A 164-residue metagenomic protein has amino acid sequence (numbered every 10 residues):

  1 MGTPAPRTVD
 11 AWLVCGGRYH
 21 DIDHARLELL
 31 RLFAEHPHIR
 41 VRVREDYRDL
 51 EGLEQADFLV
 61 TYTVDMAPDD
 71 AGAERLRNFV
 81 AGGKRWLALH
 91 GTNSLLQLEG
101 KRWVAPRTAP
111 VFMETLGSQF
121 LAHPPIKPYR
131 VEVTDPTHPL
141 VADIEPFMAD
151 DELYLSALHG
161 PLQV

Functional and structural regions predicted by a protein language model:
G2, D10-L96: Helical hinge/lid and interdomain linker segments adjacent to catalytic or ligand-binding clefts that mediate domain
G2-P4, A34, R40-R42, E54-Q55 (+1 more regions): Catalytic beta-strand/loop cores that center a nucleophilic Ser/Cys/Thr and support acyl-enzyme chemistry
R7: Extracellular ligand-binding interfaces
E35, E99-W103, Q163: Short amphipathic alpha-helical patches
M66-D143: A glycine-rich, often tryptophan-bearing local segment used as a flexible ligand/cofactor-contacting loop or short
